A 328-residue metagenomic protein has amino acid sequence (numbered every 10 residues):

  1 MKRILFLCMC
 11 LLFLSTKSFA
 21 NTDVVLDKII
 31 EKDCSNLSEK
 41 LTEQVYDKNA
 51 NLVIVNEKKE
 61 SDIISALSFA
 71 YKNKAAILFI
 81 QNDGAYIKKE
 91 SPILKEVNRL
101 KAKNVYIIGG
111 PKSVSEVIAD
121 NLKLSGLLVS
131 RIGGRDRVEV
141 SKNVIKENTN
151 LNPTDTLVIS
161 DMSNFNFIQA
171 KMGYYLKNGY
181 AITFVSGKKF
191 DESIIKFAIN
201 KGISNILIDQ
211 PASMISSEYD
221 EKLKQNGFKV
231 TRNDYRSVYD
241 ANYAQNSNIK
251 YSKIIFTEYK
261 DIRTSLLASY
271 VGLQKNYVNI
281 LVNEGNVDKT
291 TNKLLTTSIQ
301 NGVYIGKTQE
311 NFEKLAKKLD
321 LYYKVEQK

Functional and structural regions predicted by a protein language model:
M1-N21: Sec-dependent N-terminal signal peptides of Gram-positive bacterial secreted proteins and lipoproteins
N21-K328: Extracellular glycan-binding segments that recognize GlcNAc-based cell-wall polysaccharides
